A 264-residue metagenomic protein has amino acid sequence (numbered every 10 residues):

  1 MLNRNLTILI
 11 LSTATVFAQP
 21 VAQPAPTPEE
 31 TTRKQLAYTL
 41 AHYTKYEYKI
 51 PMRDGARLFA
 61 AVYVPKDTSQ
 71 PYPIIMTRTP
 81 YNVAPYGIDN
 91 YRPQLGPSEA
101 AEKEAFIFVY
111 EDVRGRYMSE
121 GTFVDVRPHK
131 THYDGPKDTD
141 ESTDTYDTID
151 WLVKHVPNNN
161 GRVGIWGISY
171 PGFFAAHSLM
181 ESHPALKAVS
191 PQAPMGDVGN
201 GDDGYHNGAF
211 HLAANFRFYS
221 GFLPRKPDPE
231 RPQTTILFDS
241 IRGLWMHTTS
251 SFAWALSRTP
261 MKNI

Functional and structural regions predicted by a protein language model:
M1-L2: N-terminal secretory signal peptides that target proteins for export/translocation
N5-V16: Bacterial N-terminal signal peptides
V16-P24: Boundary at the C-terminal end of the N-terminal hydrophobic targeting segment
P28-T68: N-terminal cap/lid segment of alpha/beta-hydrolase-fold proteins
S69-K154, G204: Cap/lid segment of the alpha/beta-hydrolase catalytic domain
Q94, K103, D125-P128, H132-D138 (+2 more regions): Accessory cap/linker subdomain of secreted extracellular hydrolases
P157-S169: Alpha/beta-hydrolase fold nucleophile elbow
G167-H177: Glycine-rich nucleophile elbow surrounding the catalytic serine of serine-hydrolase chemistry
